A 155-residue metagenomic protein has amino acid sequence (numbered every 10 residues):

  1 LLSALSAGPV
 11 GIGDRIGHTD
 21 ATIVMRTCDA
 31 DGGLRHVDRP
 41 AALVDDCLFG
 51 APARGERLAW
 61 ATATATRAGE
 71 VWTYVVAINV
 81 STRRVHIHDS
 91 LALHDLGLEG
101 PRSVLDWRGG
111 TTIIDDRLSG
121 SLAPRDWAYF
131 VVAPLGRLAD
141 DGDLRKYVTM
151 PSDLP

Functional and structural regions predicted by a protein language model:
L1-L138: Active-site-proximal substrate-binding groove within the catalytic cores of carbohydrate-active enzymes
P134-P155: Accessory, solvent-exposed terminal regions and/or long lumenal/extracellular loops of proteins
